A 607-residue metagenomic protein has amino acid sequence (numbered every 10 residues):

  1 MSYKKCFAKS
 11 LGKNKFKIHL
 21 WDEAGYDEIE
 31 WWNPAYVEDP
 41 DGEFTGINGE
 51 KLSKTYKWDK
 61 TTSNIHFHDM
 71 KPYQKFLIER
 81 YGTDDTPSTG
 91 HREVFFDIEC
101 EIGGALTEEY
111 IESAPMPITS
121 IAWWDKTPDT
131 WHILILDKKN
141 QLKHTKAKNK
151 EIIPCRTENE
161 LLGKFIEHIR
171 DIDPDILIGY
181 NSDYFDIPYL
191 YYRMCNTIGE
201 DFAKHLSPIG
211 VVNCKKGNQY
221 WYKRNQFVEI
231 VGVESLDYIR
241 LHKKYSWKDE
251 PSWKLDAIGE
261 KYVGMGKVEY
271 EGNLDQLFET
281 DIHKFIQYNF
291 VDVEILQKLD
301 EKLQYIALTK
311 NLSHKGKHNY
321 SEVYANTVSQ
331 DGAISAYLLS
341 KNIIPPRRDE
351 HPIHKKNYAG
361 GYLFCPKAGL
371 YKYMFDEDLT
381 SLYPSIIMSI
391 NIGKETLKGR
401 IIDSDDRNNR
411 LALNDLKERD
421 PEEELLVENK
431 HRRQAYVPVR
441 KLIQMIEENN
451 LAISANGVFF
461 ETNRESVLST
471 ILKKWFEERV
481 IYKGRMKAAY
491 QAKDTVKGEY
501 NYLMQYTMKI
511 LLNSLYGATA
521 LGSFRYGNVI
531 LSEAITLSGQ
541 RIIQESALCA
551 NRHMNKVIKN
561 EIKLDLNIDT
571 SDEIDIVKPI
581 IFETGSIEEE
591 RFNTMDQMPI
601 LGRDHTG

Functional and structural regions predicted by a protein language model:
M1-I176, V291, I295-K315, V323-G360 (+3 more regions): DnaQ-like (DEDDh/DEDDy) 3′-5′ exonuclease domain used for proofreading and 3′-end trimming on nucleic acids
A24, N273-I401, R407-N408, L413-D415 (+2 more regions): Common nucleic-acid-contacting/processivity interface regions adjacent to the catalytic cores of nucleic-acid enzymes
F96-C100, S182, Y238, E377-L379: Residues immediately flanking
G103-G104, Y184-Y189, P384: Short catalytic/ligand-binding loop motif for oxyanion handling, primarily in non-cytosolic enzymes, centered on
K126-P128, A257-M265, I510-A518: Glycine-rich, acidic and aromatic/proline-enriched surface loops and short helix-turn segments that act as binding
W131-I133, Q141-R156, D173, L177 (+2 more regions): Active-site-proximal helix-loop-helix substrate-binding element of RNase H-like nuclease domains
I152, Q226-E229, V427-L468, T495-Q505 (+1 more regions): Intrinsically disordered, low-complexity acidic Ser/Thr-rich regulatory segments
L472-A489, M508: Non-transmembrane amphipathic alpha-helical segments
